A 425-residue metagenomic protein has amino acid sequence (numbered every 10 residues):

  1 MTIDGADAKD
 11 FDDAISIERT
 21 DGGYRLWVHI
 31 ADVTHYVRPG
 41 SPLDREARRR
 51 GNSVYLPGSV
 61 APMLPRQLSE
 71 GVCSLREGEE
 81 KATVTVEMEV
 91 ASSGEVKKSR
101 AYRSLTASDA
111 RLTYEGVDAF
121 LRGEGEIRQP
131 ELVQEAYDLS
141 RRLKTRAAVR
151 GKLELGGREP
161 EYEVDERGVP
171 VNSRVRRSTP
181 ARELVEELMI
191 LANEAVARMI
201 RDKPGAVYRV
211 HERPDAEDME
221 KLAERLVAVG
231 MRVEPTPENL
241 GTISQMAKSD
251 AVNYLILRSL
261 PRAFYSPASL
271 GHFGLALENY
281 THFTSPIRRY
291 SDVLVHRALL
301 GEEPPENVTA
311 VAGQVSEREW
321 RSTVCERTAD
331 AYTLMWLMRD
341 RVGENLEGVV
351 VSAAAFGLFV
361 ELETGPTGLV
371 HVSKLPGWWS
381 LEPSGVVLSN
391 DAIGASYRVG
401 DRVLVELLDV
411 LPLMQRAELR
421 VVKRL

Functional and structural regions predicted by a protein language model:
M1-P376, S380-G385, G400-L425: Electropositive polyanion-binding surfaces
V386-D391: Conserved nucleotide-binding/hydrolysis modules and their immediate coupling elements across P-loop/ASCE NTPase motors
